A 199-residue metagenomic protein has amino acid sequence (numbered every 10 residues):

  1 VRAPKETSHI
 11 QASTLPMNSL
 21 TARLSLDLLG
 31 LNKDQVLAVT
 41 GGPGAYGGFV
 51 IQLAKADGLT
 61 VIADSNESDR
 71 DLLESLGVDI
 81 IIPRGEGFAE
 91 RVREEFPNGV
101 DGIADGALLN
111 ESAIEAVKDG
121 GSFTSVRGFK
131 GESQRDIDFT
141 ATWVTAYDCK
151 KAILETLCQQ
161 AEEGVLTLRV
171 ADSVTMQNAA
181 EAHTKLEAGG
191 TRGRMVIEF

Functional and structural regions predicted by a protein language model:
V1-F199: Terminal helix/beta-alpha structural elements that buttress the NAD(P)+-binding lobe
